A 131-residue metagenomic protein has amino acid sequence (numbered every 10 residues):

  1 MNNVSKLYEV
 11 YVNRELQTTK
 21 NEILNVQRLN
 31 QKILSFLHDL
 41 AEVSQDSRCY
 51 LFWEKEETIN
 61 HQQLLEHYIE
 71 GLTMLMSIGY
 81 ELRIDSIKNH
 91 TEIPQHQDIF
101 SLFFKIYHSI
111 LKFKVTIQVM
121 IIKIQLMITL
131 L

Functional and structural regions predicted by a protein language model:
M1-L131: Flexible "arm" and connector segments at domain edges
